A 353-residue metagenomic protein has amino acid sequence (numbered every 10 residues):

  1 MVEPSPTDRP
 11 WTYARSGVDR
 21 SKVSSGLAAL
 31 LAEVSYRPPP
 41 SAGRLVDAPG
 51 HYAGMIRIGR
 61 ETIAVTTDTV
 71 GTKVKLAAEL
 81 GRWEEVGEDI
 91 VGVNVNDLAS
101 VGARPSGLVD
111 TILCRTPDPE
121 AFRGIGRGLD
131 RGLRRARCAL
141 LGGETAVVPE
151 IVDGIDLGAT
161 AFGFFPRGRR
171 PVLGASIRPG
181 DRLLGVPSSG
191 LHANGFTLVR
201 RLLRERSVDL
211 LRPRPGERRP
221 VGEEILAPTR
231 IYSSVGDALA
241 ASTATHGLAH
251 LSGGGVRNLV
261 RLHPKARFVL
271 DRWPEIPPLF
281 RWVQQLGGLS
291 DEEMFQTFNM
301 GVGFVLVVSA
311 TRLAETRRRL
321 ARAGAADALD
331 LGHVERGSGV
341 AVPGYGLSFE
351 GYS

Functional and structural regions predicted by a protein language model:
V2-E3, D8-G17, E120-A139, V148-L157 (+3 more regions): Glycine-/charge-enriched secondary-structure boundary and capping motifs
V2-P38, G43: N-terminal amphipathic/basic leader segments beginning at the initiator methionine
V23, G71-V74, P166-R167, L191-A193 (+2 more regions): Short, acidic Gly/Pro/Ser/Thr-rich loop/turn segments
L27-S189: Glycine-rich phosphate/pyrophosphate-binding loop regions near the starts of catalytic domains
T67, R169-E217, V221: Short, acidic (Asp/Glu-rich) active-site segment that either coordinates a divalent metal cofactor
V74-A77, F196-L198, A328, Y352-S353: A short, polar/proline- and glycine-enriched secondary-structure boundary/capping micro-motif
G87-I90, G195-L198, Y232, G255 (+1 more regions): Catalytic-loop motifs flanking and including active-site residues across diverse enzymes
G102-R104, L198, A244, D327: Short loop/turn motifs at secondary-structure junctions
